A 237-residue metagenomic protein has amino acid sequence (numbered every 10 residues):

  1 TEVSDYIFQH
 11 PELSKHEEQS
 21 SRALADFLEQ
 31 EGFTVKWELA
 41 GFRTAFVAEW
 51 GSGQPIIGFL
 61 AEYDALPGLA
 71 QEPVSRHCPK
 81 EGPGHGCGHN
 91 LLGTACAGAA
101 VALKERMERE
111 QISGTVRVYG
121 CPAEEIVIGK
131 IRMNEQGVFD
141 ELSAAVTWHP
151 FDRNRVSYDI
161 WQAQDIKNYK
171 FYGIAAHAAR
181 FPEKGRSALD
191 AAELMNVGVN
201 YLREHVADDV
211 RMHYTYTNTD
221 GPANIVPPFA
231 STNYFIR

Functional and structural regions predicted by a protein language model:
T1-H85, N90, T94-G114: Acidic/His- and Gly-rich active-site-bordering loop/insert found across diverse amide/peptide-bond hydrolases
I7, M133, Y234: Residue-level signal for inorganic ion chemistry
T44, L66-G68, P73-G84, N90-L91 (+1 more regions): Histidine/acidic-residue-rich, glycine-tolerant segments that coordinate divalent metal ions
F46-V47, P228-R237: A generic structural motif
